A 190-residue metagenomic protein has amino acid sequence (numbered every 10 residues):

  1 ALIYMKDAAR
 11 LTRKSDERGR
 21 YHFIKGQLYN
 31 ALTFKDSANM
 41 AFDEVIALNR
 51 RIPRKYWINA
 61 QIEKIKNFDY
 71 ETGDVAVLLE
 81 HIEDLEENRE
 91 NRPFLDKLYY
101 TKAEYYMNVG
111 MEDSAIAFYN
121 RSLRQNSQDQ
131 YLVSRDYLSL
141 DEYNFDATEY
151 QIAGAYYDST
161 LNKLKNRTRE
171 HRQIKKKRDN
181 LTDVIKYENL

Functional and structural regions predicted by a protein language model:
D7-D16, D43-R54, F68-Y70, E83-F94 (+2 more regions): Solenoid-like repeat scaffolds
E17-Q27, A31, I58, E63 (+4 more regions): "A position-specific structural signal for the A-helix of alpha-solenoid helical repeats
L32, E71-T72, V109, A147 (+2 more regions): Structural motif corresponding to the intra-repeat A-B loop/turn of tetratricopeptide repeats
D36-R50, I65, Y150-L190: TPR/TPR-like (Sel1-like) alpha-helical repeat modules
